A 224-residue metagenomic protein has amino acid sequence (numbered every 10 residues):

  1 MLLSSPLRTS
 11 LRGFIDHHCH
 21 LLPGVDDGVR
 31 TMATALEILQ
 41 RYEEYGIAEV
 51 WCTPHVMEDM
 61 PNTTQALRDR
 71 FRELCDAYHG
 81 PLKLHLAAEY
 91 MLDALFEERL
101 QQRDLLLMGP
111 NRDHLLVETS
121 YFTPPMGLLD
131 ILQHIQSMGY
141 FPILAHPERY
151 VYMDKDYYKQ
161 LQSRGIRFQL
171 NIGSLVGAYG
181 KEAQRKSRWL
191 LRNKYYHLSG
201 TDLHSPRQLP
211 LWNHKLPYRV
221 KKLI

Functional and structural regions predicted by a protein language model:
M1-L82: An N-terminally biased module of ancient metal coordination in phosphate/nucleic-acid-related enzymes
M1-S4, N213-I224: Mid-to-C-terminal alpha-helical segments outside catalytic/metal-binding sites
E43, Q136, L191-R192: Non-catalytic positions within long, well-ordered alpha-helices that form the structural scaffold/packing of enzyme
M57-M60, M91-D93, E148-M153, L175-A178 (+1 more regions): Active-site environment of divalent metal-dependent phosphoester hydrolases
P61-F168: Extended substrate/RNA-proximal surfaces in nucleic-acid metabolism proteins
I166-G177: His/Asp/Glu-enriched short active-site or ligand-binding loop at hydrolase and phosphoryl-transfer sites
N193-W212: Short acidic/histidine-rich active-site segments
